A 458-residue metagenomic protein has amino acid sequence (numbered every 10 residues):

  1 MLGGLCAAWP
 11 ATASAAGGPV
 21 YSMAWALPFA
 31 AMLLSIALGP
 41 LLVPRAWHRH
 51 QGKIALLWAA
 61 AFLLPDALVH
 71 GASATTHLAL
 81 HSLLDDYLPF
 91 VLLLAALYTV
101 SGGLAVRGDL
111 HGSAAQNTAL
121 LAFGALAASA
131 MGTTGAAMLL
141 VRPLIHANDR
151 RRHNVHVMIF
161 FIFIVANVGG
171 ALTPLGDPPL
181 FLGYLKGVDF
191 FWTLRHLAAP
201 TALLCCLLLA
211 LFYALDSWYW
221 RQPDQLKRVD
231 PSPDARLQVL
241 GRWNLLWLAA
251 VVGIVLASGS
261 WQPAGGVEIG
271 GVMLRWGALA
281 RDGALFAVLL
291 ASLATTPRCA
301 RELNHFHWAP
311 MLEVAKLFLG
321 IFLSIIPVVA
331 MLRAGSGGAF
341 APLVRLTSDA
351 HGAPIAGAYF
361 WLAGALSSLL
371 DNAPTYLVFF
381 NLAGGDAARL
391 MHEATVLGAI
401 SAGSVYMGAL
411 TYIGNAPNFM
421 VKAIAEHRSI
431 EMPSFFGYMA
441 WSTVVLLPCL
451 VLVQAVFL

Functional and structural regions predicted by a protein language model:
M1-A13: N-terminal secretory/membrane targeting signals
A11-A15, P44-R45, L63-Y87, A95-S113 (+4 more regions): Transmembrane alpha-helix boundary signature
W25-I36, H50-D66, Y87-A96, L240-A250 (+2 more regions): Hydrophobic mid-bilayer segments of alpha-helices in multi-pass membrane transport proteins, especially secondary
M32-V43, T99-V100, G135, L139 (+6 more regions): Juxtamembrane interface elements at the cytosolic ends of transmembrane helices in multi-pass membrane proteins
P65-A67, A128, L139-H153, V157-I159 (+4 more regions): Membrane-interfacial helix-loop connectors
H81-L94, W192-L211, G270-F286, L362-G364 (+1 more regions): Alpha-helical transmembrane segments
L172-T173, L182, F191-V239, G408-L458: Juxtamembrane and boundary regions of transmembrane helices in multi-pass small-molecule transporters and channels
L248-V378: Transmembrane helical segments that form the transport core of multi-pass membrane transport proteins
